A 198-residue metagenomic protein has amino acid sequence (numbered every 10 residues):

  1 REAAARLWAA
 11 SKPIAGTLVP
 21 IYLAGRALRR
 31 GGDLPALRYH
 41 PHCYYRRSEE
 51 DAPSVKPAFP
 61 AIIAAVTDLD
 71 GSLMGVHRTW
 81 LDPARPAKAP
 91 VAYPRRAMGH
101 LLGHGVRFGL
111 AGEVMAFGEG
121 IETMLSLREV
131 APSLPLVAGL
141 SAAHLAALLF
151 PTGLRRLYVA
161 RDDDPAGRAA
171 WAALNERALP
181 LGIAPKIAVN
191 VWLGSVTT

Functional and structural regions predicted by a protein language model:
R1-I62, T67-D70: TOPRIM metal-binding catalytic domain and adjacent DNA-binding surface shared by DnaG-type primases
Y45-R156: Phosphate-handling DNA/RNA-contact segment within nucleic-acid enzymes
F117, R155-A166, A188: Acidic beta-strand-to-loop metal/phosphate-binding motif
S133, G182-A184: A generic structural signal for alpha->beta connector loops
G139, A184-V196: A generic structural motif
A143-L145, R161-W171, W192-S195: Acidic, metal-coordinating catalytic cores used for nucleic-acid/nucleotide bond scission and strand-transfer chemistry
A169-L181: Short, aromatic/basic amphipathic alpha-helical patches
